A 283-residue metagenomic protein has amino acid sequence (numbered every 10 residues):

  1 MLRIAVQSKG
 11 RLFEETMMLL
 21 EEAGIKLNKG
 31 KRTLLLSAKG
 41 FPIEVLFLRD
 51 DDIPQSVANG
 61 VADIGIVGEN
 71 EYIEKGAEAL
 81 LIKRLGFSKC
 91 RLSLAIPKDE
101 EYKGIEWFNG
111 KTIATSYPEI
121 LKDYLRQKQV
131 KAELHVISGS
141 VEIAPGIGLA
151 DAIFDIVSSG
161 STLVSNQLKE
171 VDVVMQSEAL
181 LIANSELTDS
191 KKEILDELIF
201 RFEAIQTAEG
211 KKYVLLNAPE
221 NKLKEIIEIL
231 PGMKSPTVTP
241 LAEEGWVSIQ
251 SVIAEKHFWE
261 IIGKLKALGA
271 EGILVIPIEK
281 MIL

Functional and structural regions predicted by a protein language model:
M1-P42, E69-L80, L85-R91, D99-L283: Small-molecule-sensing regulatory modules
A38-Q55: Active-site-flanking structural segment that lines cofactor/substrate pockets
D51-S56, V61-E78: Pocket-flanking alpha-helical
